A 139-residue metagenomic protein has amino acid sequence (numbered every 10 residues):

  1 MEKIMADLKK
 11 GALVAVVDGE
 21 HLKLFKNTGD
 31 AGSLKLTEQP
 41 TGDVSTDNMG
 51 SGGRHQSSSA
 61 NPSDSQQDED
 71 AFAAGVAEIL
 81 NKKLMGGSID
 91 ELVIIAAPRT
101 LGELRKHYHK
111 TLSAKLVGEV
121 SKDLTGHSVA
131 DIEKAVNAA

Functional and structural regions predicted by a protein language model:
M1-A139: Terminal alpha-helical anchor/extension segments at protein ends
